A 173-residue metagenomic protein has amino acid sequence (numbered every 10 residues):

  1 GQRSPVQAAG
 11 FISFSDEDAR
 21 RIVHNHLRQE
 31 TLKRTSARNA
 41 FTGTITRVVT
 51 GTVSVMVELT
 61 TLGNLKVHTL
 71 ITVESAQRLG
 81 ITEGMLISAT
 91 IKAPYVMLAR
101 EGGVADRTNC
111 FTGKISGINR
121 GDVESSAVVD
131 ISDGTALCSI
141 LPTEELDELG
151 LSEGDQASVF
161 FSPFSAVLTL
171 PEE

Functional and structural regions predicted by a protein language model:
G1-S4: Major-groove DNA-recognition helix of helix-turn-helix-type DNA-binding domains
Q7-F14: Minor-groove-contacting beta-hairpin "wing" of winged helix-turn-helix DNA-binding domains
A8, L65, V73, T135 (+1 more regions): Generic anion/oxyanion-binding catalytic loop in active/binding sites
F14-A40, R47, V73-G117, S125 (+1 more regions): Glycine/charge-rich catalytic "coupling/switch" loops of P-loop NTPases
F41-M56, L62: N-terminal structural module
T52-E58, G121-V128: Short aromatic-glycine-enriched beta-strand elements
S54, Y95, T135-A136: Conserved secondary-structure micro-motifs at functional edges
E58-H68, V128-L137: Short, basic/aromatic beta-hairpin or loop at an interaction surface
